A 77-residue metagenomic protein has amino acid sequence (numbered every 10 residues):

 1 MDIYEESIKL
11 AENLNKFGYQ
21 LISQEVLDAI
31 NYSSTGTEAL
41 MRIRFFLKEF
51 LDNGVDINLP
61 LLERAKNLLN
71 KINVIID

Functional and structural regions predicted by a protein language model:
M1-K16, Q20-D77: C-terminal-biased regions
